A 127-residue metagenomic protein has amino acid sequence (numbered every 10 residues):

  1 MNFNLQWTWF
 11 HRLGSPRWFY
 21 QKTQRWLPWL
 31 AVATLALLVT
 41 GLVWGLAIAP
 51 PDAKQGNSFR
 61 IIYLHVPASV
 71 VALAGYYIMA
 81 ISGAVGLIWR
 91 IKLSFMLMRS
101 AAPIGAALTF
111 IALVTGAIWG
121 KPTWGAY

Functional and structural regions predicted by a protein language model:
N2-F19, Q24-P50, G56-A126: Hydrophobic cores of alpha-helical transmembrane segments in multi-pass integral membrane proteins
